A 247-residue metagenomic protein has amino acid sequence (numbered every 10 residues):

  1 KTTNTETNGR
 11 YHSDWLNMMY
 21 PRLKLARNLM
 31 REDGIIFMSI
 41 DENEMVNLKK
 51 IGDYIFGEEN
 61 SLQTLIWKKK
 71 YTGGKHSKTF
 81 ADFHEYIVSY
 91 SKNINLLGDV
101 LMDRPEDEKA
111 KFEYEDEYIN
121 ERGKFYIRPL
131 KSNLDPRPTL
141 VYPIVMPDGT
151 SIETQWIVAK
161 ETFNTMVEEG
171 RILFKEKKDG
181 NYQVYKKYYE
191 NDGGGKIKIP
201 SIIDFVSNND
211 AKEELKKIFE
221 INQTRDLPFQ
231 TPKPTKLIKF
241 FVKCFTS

Functional and structural regions predicted by a protein language model:
K1-S247: Class I S-adenosyl-L-methionine
